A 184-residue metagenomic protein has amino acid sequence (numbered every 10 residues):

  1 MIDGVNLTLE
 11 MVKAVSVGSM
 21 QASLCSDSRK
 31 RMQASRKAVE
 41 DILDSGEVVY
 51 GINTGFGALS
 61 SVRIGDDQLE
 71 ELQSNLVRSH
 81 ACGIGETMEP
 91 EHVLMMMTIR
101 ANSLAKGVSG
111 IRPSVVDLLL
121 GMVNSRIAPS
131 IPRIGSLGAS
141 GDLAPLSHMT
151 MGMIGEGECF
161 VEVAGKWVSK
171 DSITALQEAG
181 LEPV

Functional and structural regions predicted by a protein language model:
M1-V184: Conserved, well-structured ligand/cofactor-binding cores
